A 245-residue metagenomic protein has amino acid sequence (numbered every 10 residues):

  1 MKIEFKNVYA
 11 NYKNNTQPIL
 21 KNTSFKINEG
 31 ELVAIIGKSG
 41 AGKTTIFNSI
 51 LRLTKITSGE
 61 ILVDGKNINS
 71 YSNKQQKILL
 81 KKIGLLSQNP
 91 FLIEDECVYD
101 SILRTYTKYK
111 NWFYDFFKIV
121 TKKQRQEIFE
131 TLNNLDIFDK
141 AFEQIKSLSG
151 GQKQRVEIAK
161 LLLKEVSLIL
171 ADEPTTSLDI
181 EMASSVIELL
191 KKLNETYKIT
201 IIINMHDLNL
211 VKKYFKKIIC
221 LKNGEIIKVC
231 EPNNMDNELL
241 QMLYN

Functional and structural regions predicted by a protein language model:
I36-K38: The feature captures the beta-strand-to-loop junction immediately N-terminal to the Walker
L51: Helix-to-loop junction immediately C-terminal to a conserved catalytic motif
G59-N67, L79: Conserved ABC transporter NBD signature motif
Q144-L148, Q152: Conserved ABC ATPase signature
I169-D172: Catalytic Walker B motif of ABC-type/P-loop ATPase nucleotide-binding domains
I180-M182: Helix N-cap at the start of a conserved alpha-helix in ABC-type nucleotide-binding domains
M205-H206: H-loop/switch region of ABC-family ATPase nucleotide-binding domains
